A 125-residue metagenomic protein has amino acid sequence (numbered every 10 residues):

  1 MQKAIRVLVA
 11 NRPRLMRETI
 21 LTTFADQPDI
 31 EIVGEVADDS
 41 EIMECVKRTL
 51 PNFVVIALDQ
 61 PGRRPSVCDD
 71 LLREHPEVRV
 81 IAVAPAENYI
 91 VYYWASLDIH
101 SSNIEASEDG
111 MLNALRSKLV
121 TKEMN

Functional and structural regions predicted by a protein language model:
A4-M124: Internal alpha/beta domain cores that form substrate/cofactor-binding pockets in large enzymes and binding proteins
